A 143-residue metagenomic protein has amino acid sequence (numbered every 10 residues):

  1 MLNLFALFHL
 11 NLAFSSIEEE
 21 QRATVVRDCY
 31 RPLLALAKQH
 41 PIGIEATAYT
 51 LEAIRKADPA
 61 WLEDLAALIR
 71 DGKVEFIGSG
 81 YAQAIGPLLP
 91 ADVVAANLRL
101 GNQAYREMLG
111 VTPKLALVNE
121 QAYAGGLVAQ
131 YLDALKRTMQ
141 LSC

Functional and structural regions predicted by a protein language model:
M1-C143: Carbohydrate-active enzymes and regulators
